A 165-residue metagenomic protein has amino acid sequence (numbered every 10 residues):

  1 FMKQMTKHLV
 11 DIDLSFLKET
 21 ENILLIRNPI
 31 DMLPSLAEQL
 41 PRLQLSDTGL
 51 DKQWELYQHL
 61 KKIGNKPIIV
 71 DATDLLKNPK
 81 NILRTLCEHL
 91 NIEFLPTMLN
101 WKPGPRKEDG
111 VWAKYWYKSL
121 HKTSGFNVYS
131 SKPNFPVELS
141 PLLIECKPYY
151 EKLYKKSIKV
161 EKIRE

Functional and structural regions predicted by a protein language model:
M2-T97, G110-K122: PAPS-dependent sulfotransferase catalytic domain
E93-E165: PAPS-dependent sulfotransferases, especially Golgi type II membrane carbohydrate sulfotransferases
